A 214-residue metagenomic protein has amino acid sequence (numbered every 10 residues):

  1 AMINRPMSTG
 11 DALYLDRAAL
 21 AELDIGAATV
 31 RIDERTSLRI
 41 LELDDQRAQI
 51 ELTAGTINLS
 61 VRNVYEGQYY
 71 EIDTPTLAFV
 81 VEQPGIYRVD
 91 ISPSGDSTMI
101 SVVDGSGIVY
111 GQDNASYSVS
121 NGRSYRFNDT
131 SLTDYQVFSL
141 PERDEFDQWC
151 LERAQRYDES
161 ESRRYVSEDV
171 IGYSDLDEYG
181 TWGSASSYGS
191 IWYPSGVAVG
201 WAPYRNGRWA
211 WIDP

Functional and structural regions predicted by a protein language model:
A1-V109, D113-R123, R153, E159-E161: Flexible, surface-exposed loop/linker segments and immediately adjacent secondary-structure boundaries
Y65-G67, D113-P214: Low-complexity segments
